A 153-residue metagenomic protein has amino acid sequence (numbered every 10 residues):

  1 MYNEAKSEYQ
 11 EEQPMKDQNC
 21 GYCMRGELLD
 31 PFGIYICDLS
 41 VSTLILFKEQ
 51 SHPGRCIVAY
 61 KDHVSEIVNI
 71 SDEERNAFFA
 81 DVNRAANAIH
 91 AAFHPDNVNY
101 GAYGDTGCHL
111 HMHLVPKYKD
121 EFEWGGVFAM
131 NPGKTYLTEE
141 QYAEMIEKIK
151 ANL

Functional and structural regions predicted by a protein language model:
Y2-L153: HIT superfamily nucleotide-processing domains
